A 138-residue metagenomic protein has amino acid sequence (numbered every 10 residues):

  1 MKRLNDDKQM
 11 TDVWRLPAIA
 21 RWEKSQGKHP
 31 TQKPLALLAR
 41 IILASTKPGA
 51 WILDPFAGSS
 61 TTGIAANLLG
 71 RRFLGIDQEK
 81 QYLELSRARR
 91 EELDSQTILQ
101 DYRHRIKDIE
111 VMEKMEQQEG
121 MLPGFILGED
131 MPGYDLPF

Functional and structural regions predicted by a protein language model:
M1-R3: Accessory substrate-recognition/RNA-binding modules or partner subunits associated with SAM-dependent
N5-F138: S-adenosyl-L-methionine-dependent nucleic acid methyltransferase catalytic domains
